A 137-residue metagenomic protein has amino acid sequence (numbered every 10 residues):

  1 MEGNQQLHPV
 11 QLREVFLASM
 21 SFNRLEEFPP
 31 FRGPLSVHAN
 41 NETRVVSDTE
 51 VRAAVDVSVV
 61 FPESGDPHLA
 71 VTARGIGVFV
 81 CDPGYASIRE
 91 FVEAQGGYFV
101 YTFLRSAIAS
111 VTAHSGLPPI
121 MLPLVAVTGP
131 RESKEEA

Functional and structural regions predicted by a protein language model:
M1-F99, S106-A137: N-terminal intrinsically disordered, cationic/polar leader segments that include organellar targeting peptides
